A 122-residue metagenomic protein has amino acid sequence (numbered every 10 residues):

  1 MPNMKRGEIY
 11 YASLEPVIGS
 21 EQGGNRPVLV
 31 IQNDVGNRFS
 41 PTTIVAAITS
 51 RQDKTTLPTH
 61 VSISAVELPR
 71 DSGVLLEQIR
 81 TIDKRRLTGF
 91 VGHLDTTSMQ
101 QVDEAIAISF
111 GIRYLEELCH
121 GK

Functional and structural regions predicted by a protein language model:
M1-K122: Conserved functional hotspots at enzyme active or ligand-binding sites that engage polyanionic ligands
